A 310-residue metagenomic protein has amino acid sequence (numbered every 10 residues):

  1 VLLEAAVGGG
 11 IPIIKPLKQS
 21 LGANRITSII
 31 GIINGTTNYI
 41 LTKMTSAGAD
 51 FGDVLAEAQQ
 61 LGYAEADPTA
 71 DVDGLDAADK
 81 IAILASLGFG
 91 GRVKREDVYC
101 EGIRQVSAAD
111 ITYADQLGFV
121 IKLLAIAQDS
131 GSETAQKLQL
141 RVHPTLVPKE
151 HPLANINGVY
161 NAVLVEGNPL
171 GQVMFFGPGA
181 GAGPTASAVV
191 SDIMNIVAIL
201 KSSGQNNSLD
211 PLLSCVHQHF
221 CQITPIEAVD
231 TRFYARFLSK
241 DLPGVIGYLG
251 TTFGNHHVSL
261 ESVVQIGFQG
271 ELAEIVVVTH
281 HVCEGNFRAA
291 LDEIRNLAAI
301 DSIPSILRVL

Functional and structural regions predicted by a protein language model:
V1-D76, I83: Rossmann-like NAD(P)H-binding beta-loop-alpha module
L2, S28, I40, K122-L123 (+6 more regions): Structured core elements
G8, P12, N24, G31 (+11 more regions): Conserved active-site and cofactor/substrate-binding residues in soluble primary-metabolism enzymes
A47-A49, G88-R95, V197-K201: Short helix-capping/linker segments at secondary-structure and domain boundaries
V54-N155, V159-A162, G181: Substrate-binding/catalytic subdomain of NAD(P)-dependent oxidoreductase enzymes
H143-N168, A182-G183, G254-G270: Low-complexity, glycine/alanine/valine/leucine- and proline-rich hydrophobic stretches
G171-V173, G177-G183: Glycine-rich phosphate/pyrophosphate-binding beta-alpha loops
A188, I193, V197-L310: A conserved regulatory-domain signal marking ACT and ACT-like small-molecule sensing domains and adjacent regulatory
